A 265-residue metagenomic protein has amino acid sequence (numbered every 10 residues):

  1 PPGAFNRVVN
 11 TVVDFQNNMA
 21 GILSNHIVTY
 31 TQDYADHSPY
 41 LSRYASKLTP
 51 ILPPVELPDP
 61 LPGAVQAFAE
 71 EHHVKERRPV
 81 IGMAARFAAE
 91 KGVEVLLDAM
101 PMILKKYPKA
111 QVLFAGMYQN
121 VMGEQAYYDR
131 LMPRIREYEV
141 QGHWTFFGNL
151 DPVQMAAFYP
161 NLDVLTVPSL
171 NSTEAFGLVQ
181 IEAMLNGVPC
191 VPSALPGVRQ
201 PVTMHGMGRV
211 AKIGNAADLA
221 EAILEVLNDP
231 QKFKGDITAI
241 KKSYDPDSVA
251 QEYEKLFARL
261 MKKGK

Functional and structural regions predicted by a protein language model:
N10, D14, N18-P50, V55-D59: A short, active-site helix/loop in glycosyltransferases that binds the activated sugar's phosphate group
P60-V74: A short helix/loop element that forms part of the nucleotide-sugar donor recognition site in Leloir-type
V74-K91, L97-M100, L113: Conserved donor-binding/catalytic core segment of Leloir-type glycosyltransferases
Q125-V153: Nucleotide-activated donor-binding/catalytic signature segment of Leloir-type glycosyltransferases, i.e., the conserved
N149-L150, A157-L162: Short alpha-helical donor nucleotide-sugar binding micro-motif in glycosyltransferases
P160-E174, V188: Acidic donor-binding loop of glycosyltransferase active sites
M204-A216, L224-P230: Conserved acidic donor-binding segment of nucleotide-sugar-dependent glycosyltransferases
Q231-K262: A charged, aromatic-enriched C-terminal amphipathic alpha-helix characteristic of glycosyltransferases across folds
